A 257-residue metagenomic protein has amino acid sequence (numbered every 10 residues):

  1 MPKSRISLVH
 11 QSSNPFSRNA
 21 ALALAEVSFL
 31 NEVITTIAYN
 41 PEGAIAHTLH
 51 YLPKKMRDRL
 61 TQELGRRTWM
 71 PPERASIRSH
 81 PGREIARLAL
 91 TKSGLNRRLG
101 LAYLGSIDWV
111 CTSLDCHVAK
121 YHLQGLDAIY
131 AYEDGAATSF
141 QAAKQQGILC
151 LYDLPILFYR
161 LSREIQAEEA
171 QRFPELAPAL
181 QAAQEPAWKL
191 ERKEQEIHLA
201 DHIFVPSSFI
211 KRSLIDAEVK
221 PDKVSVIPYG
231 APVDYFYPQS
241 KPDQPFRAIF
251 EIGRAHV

Functional and structural regions predicted by a protein language model:
P2, T35-W109: A conserved catalytic-core segment of Leloir-type glycosyltransferases
S13-R18, Y39-E42, H47-T48, I107-A119 (+2 more regions): An aromatic- and histidine-rich active-site surface loop
T36, A131-E133, V205-S207, Y229: Replace "coordinates the UDP/GDP/TDP-sugar" with "coordinates nucleotide-activated sugar donors
A46-Y51, H80-S106, Q146-E191: Acceptor-binding helix/loop patch of EC 2.4 sugar-transfer enzymes, predominantly nucleotide-sugar-dependent
D115-L126, A137-Q141, Q145-Q146, F158 (+1 more regions): Membrane-proximal helix-turn-helix segments that form the acceptor-binding/catalytic region of lipid-linked
F209, G230, P242: Carbohydrate-associated surface elements
K220, P228-Y237: Short beta-strand->alpha-helix junction loop in the catalytic core of nucleotide-activated group-transfer enzymes
S240-H256: Conserved donor-binding/catalytic core segment of Leloir-type glycosyltransferases
